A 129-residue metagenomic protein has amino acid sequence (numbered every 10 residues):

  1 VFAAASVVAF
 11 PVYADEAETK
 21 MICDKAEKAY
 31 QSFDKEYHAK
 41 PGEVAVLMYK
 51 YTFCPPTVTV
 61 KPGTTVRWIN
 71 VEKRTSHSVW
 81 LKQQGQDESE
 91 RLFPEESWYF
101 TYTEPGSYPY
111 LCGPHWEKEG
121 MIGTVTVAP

Functional and structural regions predicted by a protein language model:
V1-V7: Bacterial N-terminal signal peptides
F10-P129: Extracytoplasmic copper-binding redox domains, predominantly the cupredoxin/blue-copper superfamily
